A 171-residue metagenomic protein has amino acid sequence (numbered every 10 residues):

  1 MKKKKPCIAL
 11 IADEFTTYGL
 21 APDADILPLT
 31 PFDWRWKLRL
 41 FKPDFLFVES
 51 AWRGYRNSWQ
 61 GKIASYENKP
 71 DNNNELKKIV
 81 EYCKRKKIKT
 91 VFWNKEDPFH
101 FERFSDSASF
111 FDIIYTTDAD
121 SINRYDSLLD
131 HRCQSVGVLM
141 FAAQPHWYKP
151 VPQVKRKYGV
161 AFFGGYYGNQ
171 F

Functional and structural regions predicted by a protein language model:
M1-F41, S50-G61, Y66-N72, I113 (+1 more regions): Nucleotide-sugar donor-binding catalytic core of glycosyltransferases
K5-P6, Y82-F92: Short beta-strand/loop segments at the ligand-binding rim of alpha/beta enzyme cores
Y18, N68-K69, N73-K77, K87-H100: Conserved nucleotide-sugar donor-binding subdomain of glycosyltransferases
F41-K42, K86, S109: Active-site charged/polar residues at nucleotide-handling catalytic sites that mediate phosphoryl, nucleotidyl
D44-F45, K89, I113: Structural motif
F47, V91-F92, A161: Structural recognition of the beta-strand scaffold that forms the well-ordered cores of secreted hydrolase catalytic
K78-E81, P98-D112: Membrane-proximal helix-turn-helix segments that form the acceptor-binding/catalytic region of lipid-linked
V91-S105, F141-W147: Nucleotide-sugar donor phosphate/pyrophosphate-binding loop at the beta->alpha transition of glycosyltransferases
